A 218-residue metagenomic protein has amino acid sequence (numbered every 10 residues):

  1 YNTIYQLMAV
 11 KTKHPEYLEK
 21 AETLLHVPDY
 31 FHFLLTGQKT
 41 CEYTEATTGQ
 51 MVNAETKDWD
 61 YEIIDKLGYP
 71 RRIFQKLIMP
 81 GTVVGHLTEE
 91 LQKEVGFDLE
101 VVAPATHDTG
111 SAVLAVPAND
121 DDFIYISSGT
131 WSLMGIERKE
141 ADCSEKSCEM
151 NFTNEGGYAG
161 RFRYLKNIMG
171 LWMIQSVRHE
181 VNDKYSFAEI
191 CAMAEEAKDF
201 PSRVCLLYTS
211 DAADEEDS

Functional and structural regions predicted by a protein language model:
Y1, H32-N53, K76-M79: Short beta-strand-loop/turn "lid" adjacent to the catalytic site in phosphate-handling enzymes
Y5-Q38, M51-D58, D65-K66, E89-S210 (+1 more regions): Active-site core segments that coordinate phosphate-bearing ligands/cofactors across diverse enzyme families
K20, R72-I73: Short acidic capping loops at alpha-helix termini that bridge into adjacent secondary structure
Y69: Small-residue-rich anion-binding loops in enzyme active sites
M79-L87: Glycine-rich phosphate-binding loops at beta-strand->alpha-helix junctions
